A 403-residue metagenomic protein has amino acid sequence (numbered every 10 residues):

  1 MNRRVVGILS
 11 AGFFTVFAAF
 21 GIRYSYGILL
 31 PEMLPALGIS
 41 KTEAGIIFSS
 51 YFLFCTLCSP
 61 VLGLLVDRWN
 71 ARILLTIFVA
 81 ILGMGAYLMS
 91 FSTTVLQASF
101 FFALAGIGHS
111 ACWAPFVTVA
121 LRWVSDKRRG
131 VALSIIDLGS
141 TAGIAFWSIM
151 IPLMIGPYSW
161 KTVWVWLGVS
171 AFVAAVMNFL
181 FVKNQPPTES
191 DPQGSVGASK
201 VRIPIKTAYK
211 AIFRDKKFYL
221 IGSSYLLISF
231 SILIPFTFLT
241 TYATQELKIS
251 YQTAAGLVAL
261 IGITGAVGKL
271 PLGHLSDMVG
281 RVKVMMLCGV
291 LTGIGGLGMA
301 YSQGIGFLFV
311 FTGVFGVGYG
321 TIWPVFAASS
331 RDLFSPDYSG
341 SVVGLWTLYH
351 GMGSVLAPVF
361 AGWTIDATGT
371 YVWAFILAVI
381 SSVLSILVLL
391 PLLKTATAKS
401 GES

Functional and structural regions predicted by a protein language model:
Y24, F52-P60, I144-A145, G262-L270 (+1 more regions): Residue-level signature of mid-helix packing/kink "hotspots" within the transmembrane helices of 12-pass Major
Y26-L30, K216-A266: Extracytoplasmic gate region of multi-pass secondary transporters
G38, N70, F91-L96, K248 (+2 more regions): Helix-breaking motifs and short loop linkers at transmembrane-helix boundaries and internal kinks in secondary membrane
L57-T93, S276-V282: Conserved MFS/SLC helix-loop-helix module at the cytosolic interface between two early adjacent transmembrane helices
G85, L96-L104, G306-V314: Paired small-residue
A111-V124, T321-F334: Intracellular juxtamembrane helix-capping segments at the cytosolic ends of symmetry-related transmembrane helices
I136-P186: Helix-loop-helix hairpin linking two adjacent transmembrane segments in secondary transporters
K183-T207, A398-S403: Flexible cytoplasmic inter-helical loops of multi-pass small-molecule transporters
